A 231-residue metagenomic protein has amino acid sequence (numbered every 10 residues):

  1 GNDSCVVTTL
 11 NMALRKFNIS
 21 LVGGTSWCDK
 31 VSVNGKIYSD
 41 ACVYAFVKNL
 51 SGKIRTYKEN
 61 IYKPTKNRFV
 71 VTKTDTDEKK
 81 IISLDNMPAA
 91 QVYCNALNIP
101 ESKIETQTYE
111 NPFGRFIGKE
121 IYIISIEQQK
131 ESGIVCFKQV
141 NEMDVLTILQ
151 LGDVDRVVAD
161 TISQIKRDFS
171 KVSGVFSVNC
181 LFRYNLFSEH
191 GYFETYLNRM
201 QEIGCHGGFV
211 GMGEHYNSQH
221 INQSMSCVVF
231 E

Functional and structural regions predicted by a protein language model:
G1-E231: Hydrophobic alpha/beta core scaffold segments
